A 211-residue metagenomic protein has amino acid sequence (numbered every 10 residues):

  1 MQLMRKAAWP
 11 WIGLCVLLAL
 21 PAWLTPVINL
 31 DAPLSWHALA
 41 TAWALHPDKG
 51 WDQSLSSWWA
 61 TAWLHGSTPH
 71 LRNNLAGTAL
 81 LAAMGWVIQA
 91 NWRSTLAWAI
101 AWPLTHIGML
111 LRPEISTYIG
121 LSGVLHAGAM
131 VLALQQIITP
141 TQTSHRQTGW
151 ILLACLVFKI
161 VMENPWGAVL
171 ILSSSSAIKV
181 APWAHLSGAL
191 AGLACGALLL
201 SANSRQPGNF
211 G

Functional and structural regions predicted by a protein language model:
M1-S56, I137-T148, A197-G211: N-terminal signal-anchor transmembrane helix
M1-W9, G13, I160-G211: C-terminal transmembrane module of polytopic alpha-helical membrane proteins
A8-G13, R72, T95-A99, G149-L152 (+1 more regions): Hydrophobic alpha-helical transmembrane segments
L14-L96, P103-H106, L110-Y118, S174-V180: N-terminal TM1-TM2 helical hairpin plus the immediately adjacent luminal interfacial "cap"
W59, H70, G123, K159 (+1 more regions): Divalent metal-coordination and catalytic microenvironments
R72, A76, I107, L125 (+2 more regions): Active-site His/Glu-centered metal-binding helix of metallohydrolases
N73-N74, S116-L132, P182-A184: Membrane-interface micro-motifs in multi-pass membrane enzymes
N74-Q89, G128-I138, L190-A202: Membrane-interfacial alpha-helical segments at the cytosolic side of multi-pass membrane proteins
